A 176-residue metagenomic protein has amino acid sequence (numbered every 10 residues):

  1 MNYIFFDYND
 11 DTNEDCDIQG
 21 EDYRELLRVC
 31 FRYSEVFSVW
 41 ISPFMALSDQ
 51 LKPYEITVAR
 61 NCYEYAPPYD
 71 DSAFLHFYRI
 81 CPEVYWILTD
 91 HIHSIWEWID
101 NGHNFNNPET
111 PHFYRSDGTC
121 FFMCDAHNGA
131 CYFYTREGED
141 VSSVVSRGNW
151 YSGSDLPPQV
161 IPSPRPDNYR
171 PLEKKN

Functional and structural regions predicted by a protein language model:
M1-N176: Structured alpha/beta or helical-core interaction and ligand-binding surfaces enriched in interleaved
